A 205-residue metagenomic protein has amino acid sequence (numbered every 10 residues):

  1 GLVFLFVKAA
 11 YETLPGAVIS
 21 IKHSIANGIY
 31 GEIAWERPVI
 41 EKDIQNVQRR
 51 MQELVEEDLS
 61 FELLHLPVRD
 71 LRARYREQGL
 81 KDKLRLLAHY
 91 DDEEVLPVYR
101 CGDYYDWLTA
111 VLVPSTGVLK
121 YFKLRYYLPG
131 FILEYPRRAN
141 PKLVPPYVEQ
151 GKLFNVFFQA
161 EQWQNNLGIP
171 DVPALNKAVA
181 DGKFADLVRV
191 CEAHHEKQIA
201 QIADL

Functional and structural regions predicted by a protein language model:
G1-T13: Active/ligand-binding-proximal structured segments within catalytic/core domains that scaffold catalytic residues
F6-A9, V18-L205: Auxiliary tRNA-acceptor-end handling modules of aminoacyl-tRNA synthetases
